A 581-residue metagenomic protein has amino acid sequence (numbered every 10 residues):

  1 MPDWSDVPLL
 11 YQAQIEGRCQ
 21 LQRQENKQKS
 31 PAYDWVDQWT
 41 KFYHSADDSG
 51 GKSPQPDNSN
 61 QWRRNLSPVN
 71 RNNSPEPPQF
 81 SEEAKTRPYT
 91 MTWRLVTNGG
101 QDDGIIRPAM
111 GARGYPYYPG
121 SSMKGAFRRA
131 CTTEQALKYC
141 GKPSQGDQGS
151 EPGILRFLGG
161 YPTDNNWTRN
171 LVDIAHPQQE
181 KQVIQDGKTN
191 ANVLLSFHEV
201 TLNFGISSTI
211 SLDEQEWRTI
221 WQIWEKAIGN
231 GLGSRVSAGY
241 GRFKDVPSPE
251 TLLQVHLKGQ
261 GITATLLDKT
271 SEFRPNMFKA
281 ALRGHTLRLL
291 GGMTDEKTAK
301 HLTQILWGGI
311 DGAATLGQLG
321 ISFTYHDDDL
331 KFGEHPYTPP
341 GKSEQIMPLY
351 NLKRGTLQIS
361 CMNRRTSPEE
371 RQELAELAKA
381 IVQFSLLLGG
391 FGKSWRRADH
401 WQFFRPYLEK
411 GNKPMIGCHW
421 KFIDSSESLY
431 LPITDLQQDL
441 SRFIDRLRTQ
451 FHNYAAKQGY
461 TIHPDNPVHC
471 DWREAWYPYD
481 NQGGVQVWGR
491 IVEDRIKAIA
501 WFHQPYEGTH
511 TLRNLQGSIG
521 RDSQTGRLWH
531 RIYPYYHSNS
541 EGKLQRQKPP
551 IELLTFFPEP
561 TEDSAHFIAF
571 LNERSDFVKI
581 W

Functional and structural regions predicted by a protein language model:
M1-W581: Basic, Gly/Ser/Thr-rich N-terminal segments that form RNA-phosphate-binding interfaces in CRISPR RAMP
